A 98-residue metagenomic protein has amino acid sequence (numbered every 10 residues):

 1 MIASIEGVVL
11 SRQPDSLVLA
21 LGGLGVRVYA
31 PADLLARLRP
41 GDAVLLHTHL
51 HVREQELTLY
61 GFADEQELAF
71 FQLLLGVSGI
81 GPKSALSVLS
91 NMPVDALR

Functional and structural regions predicted by a protein language model:
I2-E6, L10-R98: Long, highly charged, low-complexity intrinsically disordered interaction regions that mediate electrostatic DNA/RNA
